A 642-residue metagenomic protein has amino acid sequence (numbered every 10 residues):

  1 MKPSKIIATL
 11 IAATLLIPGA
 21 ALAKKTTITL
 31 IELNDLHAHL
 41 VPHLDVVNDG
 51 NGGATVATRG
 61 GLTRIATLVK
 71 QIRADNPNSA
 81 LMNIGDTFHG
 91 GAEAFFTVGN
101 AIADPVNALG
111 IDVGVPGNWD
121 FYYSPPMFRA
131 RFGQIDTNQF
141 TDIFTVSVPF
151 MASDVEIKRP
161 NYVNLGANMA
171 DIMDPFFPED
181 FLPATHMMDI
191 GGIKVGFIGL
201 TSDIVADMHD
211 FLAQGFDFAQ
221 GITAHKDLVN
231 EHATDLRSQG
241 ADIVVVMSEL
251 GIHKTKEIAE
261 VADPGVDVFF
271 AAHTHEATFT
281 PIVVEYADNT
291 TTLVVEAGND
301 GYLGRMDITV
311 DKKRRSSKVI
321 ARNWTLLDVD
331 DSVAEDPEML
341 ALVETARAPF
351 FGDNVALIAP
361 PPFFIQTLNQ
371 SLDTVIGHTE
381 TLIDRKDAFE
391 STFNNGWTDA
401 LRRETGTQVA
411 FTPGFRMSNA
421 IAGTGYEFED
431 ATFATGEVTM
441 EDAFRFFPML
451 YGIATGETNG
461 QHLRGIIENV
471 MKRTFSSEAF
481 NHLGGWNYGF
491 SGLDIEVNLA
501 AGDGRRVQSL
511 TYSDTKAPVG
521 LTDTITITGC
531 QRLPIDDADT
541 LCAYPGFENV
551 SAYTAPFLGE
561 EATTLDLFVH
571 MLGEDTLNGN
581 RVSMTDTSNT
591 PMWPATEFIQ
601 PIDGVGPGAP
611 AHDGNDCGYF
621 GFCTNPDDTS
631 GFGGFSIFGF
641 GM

Functional and structural regions predicted by a protein language model:
K2-L22: Gram-negative bacterial Sec-dependent N-terminal signal peptides
P3-I6, T290, L499: N-terminal cationic leader/targeting segments used for protein routing and processing
A23-V319, T325-D331, I383-T398, R402-R403 (+4 more regions): N-terminal catalytic scaffold of extracellular/periplasmic and nuclease hydrolases that process anionic headgroups
K24-L33, A38-L68, A74, A108 (+5 more regions): Catalytic centers of hydrolytic enzymes
